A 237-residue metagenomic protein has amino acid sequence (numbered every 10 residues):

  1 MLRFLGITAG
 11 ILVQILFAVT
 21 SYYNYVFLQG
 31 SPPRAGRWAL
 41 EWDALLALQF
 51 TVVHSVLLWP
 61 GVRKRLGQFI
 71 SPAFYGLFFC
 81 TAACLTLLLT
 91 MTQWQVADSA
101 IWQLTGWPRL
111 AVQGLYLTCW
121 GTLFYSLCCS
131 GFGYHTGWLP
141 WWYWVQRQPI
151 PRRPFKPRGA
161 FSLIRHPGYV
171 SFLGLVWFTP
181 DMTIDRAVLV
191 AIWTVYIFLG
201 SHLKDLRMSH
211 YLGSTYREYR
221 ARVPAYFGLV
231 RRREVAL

Functional and structural regions predicted by a protein language model:
M1-L12: N-terminal membrane topogenic signal
L12-T20, N24-F27, S31-P33, R37 (+4 more regions): Hydrophobic transmembrane alpha-helices
V13-Y23, A44-V52, F79-M91, Y116-W120: Hydrophobic alpha-helical transmembrane segments of multi-pass integral membrane proteins
Y25-A35, V62-G67, W94-W107: Membrane-interface helix termini and inter-helical loops of multi-pass transporters
R34-W38, K64-A82, P149-I150: Juxtamembrane helix-capping/reentrant segments at transmembrane boundaries
V56-K64, Q93-W102, L127-Y143, K204: Juxtamembrane/interfacial segments flanking transmembrane helices
A73-A97, K156, S162-L163: C-terminal halves and exits of single transmembrane alpha-helices
F79-C84, R109-G121, A160-V170: Membrane-interface loop-to-helix entry segments
